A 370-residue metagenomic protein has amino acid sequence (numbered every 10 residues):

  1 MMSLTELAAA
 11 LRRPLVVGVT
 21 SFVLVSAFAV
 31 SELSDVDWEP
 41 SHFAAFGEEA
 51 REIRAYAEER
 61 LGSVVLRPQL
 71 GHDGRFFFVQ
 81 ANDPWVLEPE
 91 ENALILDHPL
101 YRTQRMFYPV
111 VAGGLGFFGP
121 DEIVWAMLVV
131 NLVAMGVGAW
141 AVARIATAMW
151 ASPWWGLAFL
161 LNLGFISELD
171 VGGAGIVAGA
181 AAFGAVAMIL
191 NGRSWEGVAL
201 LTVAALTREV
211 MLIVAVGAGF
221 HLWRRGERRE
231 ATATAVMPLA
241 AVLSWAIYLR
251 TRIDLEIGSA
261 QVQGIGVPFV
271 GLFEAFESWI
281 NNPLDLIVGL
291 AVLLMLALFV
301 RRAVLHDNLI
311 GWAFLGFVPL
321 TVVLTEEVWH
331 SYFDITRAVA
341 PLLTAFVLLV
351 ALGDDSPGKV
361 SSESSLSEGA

Functional and structural regions predicted by a protein language model:
M1-Y56, S367-A370: Start-transfer (signal-anchor) and selected internal transmembrane alpha helices of multi-pass inner/ER membrane
V25-H42, A215-F220, R224-P319: Membrane-lumen/periplasm interface segments of specific transmembrane helices in polyprenyl phosphate-linked
G71-E90, L94-P120, P341: Short hydrophobic/aromatic helix or loop-helix immediately within or flanking a transmembrane segment in polytopic
L100, Q104, L115, E122-V133 (+5 more regions): Membrane-embedded glycan-lipid processing machinery
L100-Q104, Y108, A112-G116, M127-A141 (+3 more regions): Transmembrane alpha-helices of multi-pass, membrane-embedded glycan-processing enzymes that use lipid-linked
E122-A126, W140-L161, A180: Transmembrane-helix signature of polytopic, membrane-embedded enzymes that assemble or transfer cell-envelope glycans
A141, L161, E168, V177-G197 (+2 more regions): Specific aromatic-rich, kink-prone transmembrane helix
F183-M188, W195-L222, V236-A240: Membrane-interface alpha helices of multi-pass inner-membrane proteins
